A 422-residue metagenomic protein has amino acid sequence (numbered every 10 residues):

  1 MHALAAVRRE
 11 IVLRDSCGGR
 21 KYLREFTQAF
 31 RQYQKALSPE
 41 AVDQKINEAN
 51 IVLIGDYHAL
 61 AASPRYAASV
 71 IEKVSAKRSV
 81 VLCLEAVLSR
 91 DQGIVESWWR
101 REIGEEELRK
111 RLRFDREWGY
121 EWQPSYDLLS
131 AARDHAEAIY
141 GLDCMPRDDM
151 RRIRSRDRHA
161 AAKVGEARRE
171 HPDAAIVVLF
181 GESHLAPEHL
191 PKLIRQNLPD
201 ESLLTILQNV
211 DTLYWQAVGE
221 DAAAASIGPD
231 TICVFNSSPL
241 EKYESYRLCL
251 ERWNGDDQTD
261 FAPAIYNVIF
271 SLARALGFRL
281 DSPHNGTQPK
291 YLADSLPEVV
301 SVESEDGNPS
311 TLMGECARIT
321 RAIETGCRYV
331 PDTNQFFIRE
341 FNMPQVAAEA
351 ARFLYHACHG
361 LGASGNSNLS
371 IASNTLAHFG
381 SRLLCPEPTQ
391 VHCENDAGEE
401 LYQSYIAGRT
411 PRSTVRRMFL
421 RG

Functional and structural regions predicted by a protein language model:
M1-G422: Compositional signal for N-terminal targeting/processing segments
